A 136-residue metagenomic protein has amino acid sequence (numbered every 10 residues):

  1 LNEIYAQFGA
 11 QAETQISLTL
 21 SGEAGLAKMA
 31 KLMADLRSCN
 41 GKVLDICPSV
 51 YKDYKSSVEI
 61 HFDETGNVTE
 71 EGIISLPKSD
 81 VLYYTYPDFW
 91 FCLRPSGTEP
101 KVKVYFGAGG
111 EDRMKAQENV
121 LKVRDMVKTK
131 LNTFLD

Functional and structural regions predicted by a protein language model:
L1-R94, K101, D112-Q117, R124-D136: Phosphate-binding and adjacent anionic-ligand microenvironments
G107: Active-site beta-strand/loop architecture of penicillin-binding DD-peptidases
